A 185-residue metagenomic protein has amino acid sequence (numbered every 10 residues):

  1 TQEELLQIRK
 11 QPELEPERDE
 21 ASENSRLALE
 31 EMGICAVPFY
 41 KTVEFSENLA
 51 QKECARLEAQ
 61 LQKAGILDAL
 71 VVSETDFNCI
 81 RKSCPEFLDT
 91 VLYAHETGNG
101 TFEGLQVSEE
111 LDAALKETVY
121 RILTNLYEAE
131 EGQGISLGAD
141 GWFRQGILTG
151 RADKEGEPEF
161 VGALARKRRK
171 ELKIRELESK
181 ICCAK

Functional and structural regions predicted by a protein language model:
T1-E23: Extended, EK/Q-rich alpha-helical coiled-coil segments that serve as long dimerization/scaffolding arms in large
A21-S179, C183: Hinge-like oligomerization/junction regions that interrupt long coiled-coil arms in large cytoskeletal
